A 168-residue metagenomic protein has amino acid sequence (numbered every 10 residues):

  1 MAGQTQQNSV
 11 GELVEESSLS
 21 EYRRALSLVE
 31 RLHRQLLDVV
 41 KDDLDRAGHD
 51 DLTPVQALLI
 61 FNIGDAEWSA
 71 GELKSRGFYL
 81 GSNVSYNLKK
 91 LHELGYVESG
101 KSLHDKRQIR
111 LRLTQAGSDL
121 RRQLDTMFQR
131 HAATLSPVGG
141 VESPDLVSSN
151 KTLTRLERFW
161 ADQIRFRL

Functional and structural regions predicted by a protein language model:
M1-D50: N-terminal leader segment of winged-helix/HTH proteins
M1-S18, V141-L168: C-terminal regulatory/oligomerization modules of transcriptional regulators
N8-G11, K89-S148: Charged, amphipathic alpha-helical coiled-coil/dimerization segments
L19-E30, G81, R121, S143-L146: Amphipathic, non-membrane alpha-helical segments in soluble helical-bundle scaffolds
E30-H33, I60, G64-E67, T114 (+1 more regions): Generic structural concept
L32, L36-V39, D43, G77 (+3 more regions): Alpha-helical linker/hinge and terminal dimerization helices associated with HTH transcriptional regulators
D38-N83: N-terminal helix-turn-helix DNA-binding core of bacterial DNA-binding proteins
Y86: DNA-binding alpha-helical recognition surfaces that contact promoter or target DNA
